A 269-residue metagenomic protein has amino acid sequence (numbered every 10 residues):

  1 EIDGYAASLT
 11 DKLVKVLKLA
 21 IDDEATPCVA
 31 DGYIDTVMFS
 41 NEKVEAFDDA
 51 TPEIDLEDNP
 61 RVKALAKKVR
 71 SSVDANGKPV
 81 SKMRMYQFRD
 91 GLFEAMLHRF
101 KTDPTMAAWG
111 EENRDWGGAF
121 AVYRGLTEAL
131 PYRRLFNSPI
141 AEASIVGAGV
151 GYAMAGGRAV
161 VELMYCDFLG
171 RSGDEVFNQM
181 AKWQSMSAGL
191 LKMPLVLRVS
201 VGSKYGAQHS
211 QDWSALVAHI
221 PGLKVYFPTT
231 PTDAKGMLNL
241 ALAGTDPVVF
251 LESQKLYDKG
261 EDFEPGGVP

Functional and structural regions predicted by a protein language model:
E1-I34: Active-site or pore-adjacent capping/gating segments
P27-A30, V37-F47: Short, charged low-complexity linker/loop segments at the C-terminal edge of domains
N41-P269: Thiamine diphosphate
